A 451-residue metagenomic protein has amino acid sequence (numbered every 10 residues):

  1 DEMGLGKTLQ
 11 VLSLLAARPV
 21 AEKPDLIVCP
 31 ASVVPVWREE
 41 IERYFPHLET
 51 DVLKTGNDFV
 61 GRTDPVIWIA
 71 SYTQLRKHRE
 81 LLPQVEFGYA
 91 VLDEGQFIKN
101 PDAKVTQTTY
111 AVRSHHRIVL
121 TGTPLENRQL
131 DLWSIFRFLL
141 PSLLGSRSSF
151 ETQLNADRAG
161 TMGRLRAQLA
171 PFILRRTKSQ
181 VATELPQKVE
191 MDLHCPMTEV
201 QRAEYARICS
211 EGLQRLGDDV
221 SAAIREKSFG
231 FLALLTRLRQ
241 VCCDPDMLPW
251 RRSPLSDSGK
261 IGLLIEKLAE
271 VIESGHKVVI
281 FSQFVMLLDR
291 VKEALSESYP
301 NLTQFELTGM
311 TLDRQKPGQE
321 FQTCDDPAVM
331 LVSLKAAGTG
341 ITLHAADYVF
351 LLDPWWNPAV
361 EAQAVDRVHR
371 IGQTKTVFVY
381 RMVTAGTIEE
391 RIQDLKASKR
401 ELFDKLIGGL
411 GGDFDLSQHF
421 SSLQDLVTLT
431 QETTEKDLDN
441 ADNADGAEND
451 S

Functional and structural regions predicted by a protein language model:
M3-G4, V11, I27-P30, I41 (+16 more regions): Generic structural signal for small/hydrophobic residues in well-ordered secondary structure, especially within
T8-E22, T108: Walker A/P-loop NTP-binding motif
Q10, P19, T183-Q201, A206 (+3 more regions): Conserved Helicase C-terminal RecA-like lobe
L14-R18, W37, I135, I208 (+5 more regions): Hydrophobic residues on the short alpha-helix immediately C-terminal to a glycine-rich phosphate/catalytic loop
P19-A103, F150-L154, G259, L264 (+7 more regions): SF2 helicase/translocase NTPase motor core, specifically the RecA-like lobe 1 inter-motif segment between Walker
I69-A70, Q74, E80-Q84, L143-W250 (+3 more regions): Inter-lobe coupling linker of SF2 helicases/translocases
K99-N100, K104-Q107, V112-S148, A182-S210 (+1 more regions): SF2 helicase/translocase ATPase core recognition
E435, D439-S451: Short, low-complexity, charge-dense intrinsically disordered segments
